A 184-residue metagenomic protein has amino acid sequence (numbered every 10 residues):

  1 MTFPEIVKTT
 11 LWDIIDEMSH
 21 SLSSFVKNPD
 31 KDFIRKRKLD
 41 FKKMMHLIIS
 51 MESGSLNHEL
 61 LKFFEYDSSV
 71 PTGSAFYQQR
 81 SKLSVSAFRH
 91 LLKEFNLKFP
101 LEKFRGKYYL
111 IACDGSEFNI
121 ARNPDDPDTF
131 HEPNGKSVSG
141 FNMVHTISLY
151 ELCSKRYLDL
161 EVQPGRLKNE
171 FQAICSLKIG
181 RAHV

Functional and structural regions predicted by a protein language model:
M1-R181: Conserved, well-structured functional cores that handle cations and Mg-NTP chemistry
